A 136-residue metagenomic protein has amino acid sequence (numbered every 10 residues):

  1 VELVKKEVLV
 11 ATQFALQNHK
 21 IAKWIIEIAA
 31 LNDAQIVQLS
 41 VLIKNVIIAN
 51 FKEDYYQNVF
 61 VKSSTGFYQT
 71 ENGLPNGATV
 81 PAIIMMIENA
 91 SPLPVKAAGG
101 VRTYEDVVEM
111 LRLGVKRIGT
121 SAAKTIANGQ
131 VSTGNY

Functional and structural regions predicted by a protein language model:
V1-V59, G66-T70: Conserved anion-binding
E2, A97-A98: Residue-level marker of alpha-helix boundaries and capping positions
E2-L9, Q13, V37-V41, V80 (+5 more regions): Amphipathic, non-transmembrane alpha-helical secondary structure
A11, A22-E27, S63-T65, M86 (+3 more regions): Long, contiguous hydrophobic alpha-helical segments, chiefly transmembrane helices and signal peptides
A30, L74-A78, R102: Short, exposed beta-strand "edge-strand" segments with a Pro/Gly-rich flavor and a Y/T-containing core
L31-L42, I84-P92, V101-R117: Catalytic cores of alpha/beta
N45-S63, G77-K96: Surface-exposed substrate-engagement region within the catalytic domains of secreted or surface-exposed extracellular
A49-G73, G99-Y136: Glycine-rich phosphate-binding active-site loops on the catalytic face of alpha/beta enzymes
